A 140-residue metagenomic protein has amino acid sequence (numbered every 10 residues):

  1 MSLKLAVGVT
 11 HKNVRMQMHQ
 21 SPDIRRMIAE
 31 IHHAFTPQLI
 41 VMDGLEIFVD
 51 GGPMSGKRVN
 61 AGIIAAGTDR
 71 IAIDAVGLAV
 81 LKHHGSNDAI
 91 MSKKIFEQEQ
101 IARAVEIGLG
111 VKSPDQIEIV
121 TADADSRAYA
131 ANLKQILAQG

Functional and structural regions predicted by a protein language model:
M1-G140: Extended, low-polarity segments enriched in aliphatic/aromatic residues
